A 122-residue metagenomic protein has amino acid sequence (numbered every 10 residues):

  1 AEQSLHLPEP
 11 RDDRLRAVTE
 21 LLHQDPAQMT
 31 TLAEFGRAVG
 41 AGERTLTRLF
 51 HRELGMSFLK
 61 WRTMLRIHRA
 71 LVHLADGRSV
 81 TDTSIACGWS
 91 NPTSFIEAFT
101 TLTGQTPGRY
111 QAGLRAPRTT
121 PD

Functional and structural regions predicted by a protein language model:
A1-L32, G36-V39, K60-S79: A short, Lys/Arg-enriched amphipathic alpha-helix from helix-turn-helix/homeodomain DNA-binding modules
M29, A33, R52-P92, I96 (+1 more regions): Terminal helix-turn-helix DNA-binding modules in bacterial transcription factors
R37, R48, R52, I85-A86 (+1 more regions): Alpha-helical residues within the helix-turn-helix
A38-T45, G88-S94: Short, basic interhelical loop/turn and adjoining N-cap of the next helix at nucleic-acid- or acidic-partner-contacting
T45-T47, T81, T103: Ser/Thr-centric signal marking residues that sit in or immediately flank functional binding/regulatory motifs
G88, G104-P107: Conserved phosphate-binding and hydrolysis motifs of nucleotide-dependent enzymes
